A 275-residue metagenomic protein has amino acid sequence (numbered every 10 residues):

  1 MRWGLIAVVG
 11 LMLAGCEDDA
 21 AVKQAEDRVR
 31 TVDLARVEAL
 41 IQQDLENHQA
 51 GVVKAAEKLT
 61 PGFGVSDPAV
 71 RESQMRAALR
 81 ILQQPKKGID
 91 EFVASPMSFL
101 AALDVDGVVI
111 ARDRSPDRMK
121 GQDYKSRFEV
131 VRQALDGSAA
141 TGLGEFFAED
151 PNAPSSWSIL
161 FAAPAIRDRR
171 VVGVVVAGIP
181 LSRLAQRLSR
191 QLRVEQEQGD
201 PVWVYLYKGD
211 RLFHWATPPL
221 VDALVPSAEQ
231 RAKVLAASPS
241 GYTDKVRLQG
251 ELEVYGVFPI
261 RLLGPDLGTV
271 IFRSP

Functional and structural regions predicted by a protein language model:
G4-M12: Bacterial N-terminal signal peptides
C16-S73, W157-I159, P201-W203, E253 (+1 more regions): Juxtamembrane extracytoplasmic/periplasmic/luminal helical "stalk" adjacent to the first N-terminal
R76-A94, V174-L220: Solvent-exposed, extracytoplasmic
A94, R112-V176, Y242-L252: Extracytoplasmic/periplasmic ligand-binding sensor regions of membrane-associated signaling proteins
D104, I110-G121, W215-P226: Structured interaction and signal-relay segments at domain junctions
V108-V109, V171, L212: Hydrophobic "anchor" residues
S156-Q191, G256-P259, L263-P275: Conserved beta-strands of PAS-like sensory domains
D222-P275: Extracellular/periplasmic juxtamembrane segments that couple receptor/chemosensory ectodomains to their
